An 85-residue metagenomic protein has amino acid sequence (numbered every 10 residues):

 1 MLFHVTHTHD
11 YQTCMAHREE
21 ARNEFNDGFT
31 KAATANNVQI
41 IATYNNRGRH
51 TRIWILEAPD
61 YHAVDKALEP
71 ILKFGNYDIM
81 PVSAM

Functional and structural regions predicted by a protein language model:
M1-H50, P59-H62, M85: Short S/T/G/P-rich N-terminal loop/turn motif that feeds into the first structured element of a domain
V5-H7, W54, I79: A structural signal for short, well-ordered beta-strand segments
R22, P70-I71: Short, solvent-exposed amphipathic alpha-helical segments in soluble enzyme and RNA/protein-processing domains
I55-L68: Short, electropositive alpha-helical surface patch
I71-D78: A common structural junction motif
D78-M85: A short, structured active-site edge motif that brings together acidic residues
